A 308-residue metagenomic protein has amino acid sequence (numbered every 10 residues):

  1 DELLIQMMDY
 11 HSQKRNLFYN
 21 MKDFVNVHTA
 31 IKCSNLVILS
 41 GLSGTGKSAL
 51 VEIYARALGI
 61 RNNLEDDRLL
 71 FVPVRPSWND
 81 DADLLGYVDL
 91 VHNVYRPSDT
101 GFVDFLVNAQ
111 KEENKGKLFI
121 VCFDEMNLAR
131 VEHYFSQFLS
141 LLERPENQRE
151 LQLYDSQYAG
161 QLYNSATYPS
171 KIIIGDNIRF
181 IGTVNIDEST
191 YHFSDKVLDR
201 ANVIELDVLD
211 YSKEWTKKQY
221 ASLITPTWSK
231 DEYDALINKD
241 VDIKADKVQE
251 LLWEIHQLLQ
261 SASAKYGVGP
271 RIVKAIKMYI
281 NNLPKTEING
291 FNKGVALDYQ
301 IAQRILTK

Functional and structural regions predicted by a protein language model:
D1-E232: AAA+ P-loop NTPase catalytic core and its hallmark functional loops
E2, T216-K308: Alpha-helical lid/collar subdomain of P-loop NTPases
